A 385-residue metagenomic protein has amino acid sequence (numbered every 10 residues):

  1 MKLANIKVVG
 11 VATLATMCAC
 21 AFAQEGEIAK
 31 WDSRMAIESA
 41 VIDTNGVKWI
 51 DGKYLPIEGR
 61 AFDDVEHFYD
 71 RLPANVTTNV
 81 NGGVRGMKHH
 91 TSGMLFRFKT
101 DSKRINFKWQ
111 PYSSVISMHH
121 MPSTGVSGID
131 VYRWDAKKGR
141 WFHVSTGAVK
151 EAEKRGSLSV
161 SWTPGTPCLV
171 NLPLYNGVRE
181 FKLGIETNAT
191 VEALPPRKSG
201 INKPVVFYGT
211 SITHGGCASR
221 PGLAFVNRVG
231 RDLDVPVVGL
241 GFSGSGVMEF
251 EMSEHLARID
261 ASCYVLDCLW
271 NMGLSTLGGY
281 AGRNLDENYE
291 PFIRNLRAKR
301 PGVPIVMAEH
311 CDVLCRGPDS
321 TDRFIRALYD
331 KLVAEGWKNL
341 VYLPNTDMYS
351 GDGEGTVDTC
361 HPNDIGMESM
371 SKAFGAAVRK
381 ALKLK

Functional and structural regions predicted by a protein language model:
M1, N5-I6, H89, F250-K385: Alpha-helical cap/lid subdomain in secreted, periplasmic, or secretory-pathway luminal O-acyl-processing enzymes
K2-A4, G10-T13, C20-P204, R379-L384: N-terminal secretory targeting modules
K182-L183, C217-P221, T276: Short, solvent-exposed loop/turn and secondary-structure capping segments
N202-V226: Catalytic nucleophile-elbow at a beta strand-turn-alpha helix junction centered on a G-D-S/GDSL motif, marking
S211-G216, V238-G244, N271-R283: Surface-exposed cleft-lining segments at the edges of enzyme active sites
H214, S219, V235-V238, M248-E251 (+1 more regions): Intrinsically disordered, low-complexity acidic regions
V226-G239, D330: Short helix-loop-beta junction
